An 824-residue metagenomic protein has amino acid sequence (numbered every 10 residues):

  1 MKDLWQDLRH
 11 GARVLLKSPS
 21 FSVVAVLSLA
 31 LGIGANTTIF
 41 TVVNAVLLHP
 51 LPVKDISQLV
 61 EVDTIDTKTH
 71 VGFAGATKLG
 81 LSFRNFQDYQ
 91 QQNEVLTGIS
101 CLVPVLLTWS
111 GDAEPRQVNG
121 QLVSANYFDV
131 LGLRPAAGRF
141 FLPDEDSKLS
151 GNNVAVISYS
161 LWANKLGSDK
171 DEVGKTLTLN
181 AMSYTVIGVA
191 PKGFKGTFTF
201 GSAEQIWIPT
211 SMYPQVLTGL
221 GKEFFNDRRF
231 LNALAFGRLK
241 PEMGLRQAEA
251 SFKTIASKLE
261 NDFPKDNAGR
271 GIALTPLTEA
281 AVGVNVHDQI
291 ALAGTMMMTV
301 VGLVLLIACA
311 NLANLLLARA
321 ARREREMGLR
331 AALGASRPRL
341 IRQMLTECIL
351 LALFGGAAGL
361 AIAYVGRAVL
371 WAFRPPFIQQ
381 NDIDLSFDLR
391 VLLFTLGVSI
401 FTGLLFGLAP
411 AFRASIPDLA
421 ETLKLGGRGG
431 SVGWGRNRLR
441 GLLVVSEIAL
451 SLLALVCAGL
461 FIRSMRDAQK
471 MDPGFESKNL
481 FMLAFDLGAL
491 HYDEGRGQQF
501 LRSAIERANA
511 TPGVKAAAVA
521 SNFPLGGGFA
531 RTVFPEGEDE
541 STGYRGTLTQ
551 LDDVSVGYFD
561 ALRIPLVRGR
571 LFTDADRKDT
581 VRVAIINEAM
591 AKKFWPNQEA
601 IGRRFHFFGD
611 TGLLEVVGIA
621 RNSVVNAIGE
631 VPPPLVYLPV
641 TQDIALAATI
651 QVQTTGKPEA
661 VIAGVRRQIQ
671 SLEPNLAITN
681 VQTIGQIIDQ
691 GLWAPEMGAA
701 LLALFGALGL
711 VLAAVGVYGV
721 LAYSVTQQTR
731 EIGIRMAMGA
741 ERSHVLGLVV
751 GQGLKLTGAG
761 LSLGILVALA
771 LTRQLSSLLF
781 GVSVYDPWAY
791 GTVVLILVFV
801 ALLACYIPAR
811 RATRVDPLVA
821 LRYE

Functional and structural regions predicted by a protein language model:
M1-S22, A280-V286, L315-R342, T346 (+2 more regions): Alpha-helical transmembrane segments of integral membrane proteins
M1-V24, T69, E114-Q117, K148 (+11 more regions): Membrane-helix entry/capping segments
P19-V46, P50, A308-C309, A352-G356 (+3 more regions): Short, strongly hydrophobic transmembrane alpha-helices
I39-V42, A313, I349-T422, R463 (+1 more regions): Small-residue-rich transmembrane alpha-helices
V43-Q58, T67-H70, S202-G221, T278-H287 (+7 more regions): Short juxtamembrane loops and helix-capping segments at transmembrane helix boundaries of multi-pass membrane proteins
L51-L106, F230-F236, A468, D472-R531: Membrane-proximal extracellular/periplasmic loop immediately following the first transmembrane helix
L106, G120-P143, N152-T295, A368 (+4 more regions): Mid-to-C-terminal secondary-structure elements that act as membrane-proximal/extracytoplasmic interface segments
A308-A352, V715-T757, L761, Q774 (+2 more regions): Interfacial "coupling" helices/loops that link adjacent transmembrane helices in transporter permeases
